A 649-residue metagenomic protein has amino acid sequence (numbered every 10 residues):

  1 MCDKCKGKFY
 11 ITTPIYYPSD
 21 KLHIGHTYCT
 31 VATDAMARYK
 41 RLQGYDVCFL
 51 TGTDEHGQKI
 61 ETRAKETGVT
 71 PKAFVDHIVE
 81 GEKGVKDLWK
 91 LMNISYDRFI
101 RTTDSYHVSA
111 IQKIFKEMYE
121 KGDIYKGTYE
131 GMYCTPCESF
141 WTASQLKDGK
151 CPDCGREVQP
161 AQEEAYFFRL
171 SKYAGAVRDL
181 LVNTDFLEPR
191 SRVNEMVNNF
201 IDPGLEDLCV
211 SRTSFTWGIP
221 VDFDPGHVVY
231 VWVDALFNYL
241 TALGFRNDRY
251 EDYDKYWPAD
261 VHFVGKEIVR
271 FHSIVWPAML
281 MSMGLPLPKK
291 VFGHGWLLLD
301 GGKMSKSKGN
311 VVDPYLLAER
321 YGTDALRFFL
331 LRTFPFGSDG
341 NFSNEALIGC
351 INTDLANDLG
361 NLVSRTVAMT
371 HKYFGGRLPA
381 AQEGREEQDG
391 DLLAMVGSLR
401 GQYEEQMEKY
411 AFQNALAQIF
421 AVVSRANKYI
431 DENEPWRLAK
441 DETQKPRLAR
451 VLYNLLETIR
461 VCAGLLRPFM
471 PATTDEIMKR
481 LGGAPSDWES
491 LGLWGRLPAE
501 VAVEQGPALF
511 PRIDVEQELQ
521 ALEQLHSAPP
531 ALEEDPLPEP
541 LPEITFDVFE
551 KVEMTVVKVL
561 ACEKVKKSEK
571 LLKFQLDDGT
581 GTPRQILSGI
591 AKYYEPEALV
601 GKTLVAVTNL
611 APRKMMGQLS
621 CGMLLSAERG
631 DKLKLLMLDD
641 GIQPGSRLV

Functional and structural regions predicted by a protein language model:
C2-F74, I100-F115, E120, C137 (+5 more regions): N-terminal catalytic cores of NTP/NDP-binding nucleotidyl/phosphoryl-transfer enzymes
C2-T51, Y106-A110, C154, P160-K372 (+1 more regions): Structured secondary-structure scaffolds
F74-Y133: A broadly conserved sequence feature marking short terminus-proximal activation segments in nucleic acid-centric
M92-F99, Y119-M132, S144-Q145, Q159-A161 (+3 more regions): Short secondary-structure capping/junction motifs at helix and strand boundaries
K121-A174, R178: Cys/His-rich short segments
K126, T333, S338, A346-E383 (+2 more regions): Helix-rich, typically C-terminal accessory recognition domains appended to large enzymatic cores
I477-V548: Intrinsic disorder at enzyme termini
P530-V649: Phosphate-backbone binding interfaces of nucleic-acid-interacting proteins
